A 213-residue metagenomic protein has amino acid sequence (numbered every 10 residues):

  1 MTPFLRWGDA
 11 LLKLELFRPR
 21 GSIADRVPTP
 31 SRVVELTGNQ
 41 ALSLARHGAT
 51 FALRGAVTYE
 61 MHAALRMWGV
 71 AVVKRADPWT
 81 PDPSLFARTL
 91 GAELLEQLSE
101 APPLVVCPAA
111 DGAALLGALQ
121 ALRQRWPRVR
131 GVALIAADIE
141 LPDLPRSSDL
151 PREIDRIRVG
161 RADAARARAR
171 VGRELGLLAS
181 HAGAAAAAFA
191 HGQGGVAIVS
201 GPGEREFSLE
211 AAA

Functional and structural regions predicted by a protein language model:
M1-A213: PLP-dependent amino-acid enzyme catalytic core
